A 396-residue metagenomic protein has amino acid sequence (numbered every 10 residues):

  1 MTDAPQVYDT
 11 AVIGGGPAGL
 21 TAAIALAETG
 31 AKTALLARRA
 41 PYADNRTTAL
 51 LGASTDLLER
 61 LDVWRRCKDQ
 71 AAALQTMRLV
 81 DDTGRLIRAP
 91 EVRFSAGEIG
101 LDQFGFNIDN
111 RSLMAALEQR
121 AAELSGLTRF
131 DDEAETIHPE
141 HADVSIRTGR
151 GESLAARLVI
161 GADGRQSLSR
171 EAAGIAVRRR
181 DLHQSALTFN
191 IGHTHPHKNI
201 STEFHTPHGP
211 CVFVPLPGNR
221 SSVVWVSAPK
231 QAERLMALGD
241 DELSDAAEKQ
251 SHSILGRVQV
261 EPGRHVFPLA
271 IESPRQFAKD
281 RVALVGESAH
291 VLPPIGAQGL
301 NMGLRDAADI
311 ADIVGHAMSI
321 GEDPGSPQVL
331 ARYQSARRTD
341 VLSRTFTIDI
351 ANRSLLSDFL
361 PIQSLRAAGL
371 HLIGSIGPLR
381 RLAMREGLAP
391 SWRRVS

Functional and structural regions predicted by a protein language model:
M1-T10, A25-T29: Extreme N-terminal leader/targeting segments of oxidoreductases
D3, D312-S396: C-terminal helical "tail/cap" subdomain of flavin- and related membrane-associated enzymes
D3-V7, C67-A172, R180-S185, R394: Conserved N-terminal helical subregion
G14-P17: Glycine-rich Rossmann-fold phosphate-binding loop(s) that bind the pyrophosphate of adenine dinucleotide cofactors
A27-R46: Glycine-rich FAD pyrophosphate-binding loop
T48-D69: N-terminal glycine-rich dinucleotide-binding loop that anchors FAD/FMN and/or NAD(P) in oxidoreductases
S145, E152, L158-R264: Conserved FAD-binding catalytic core of PHBH/FMO-like flavoproteins
E233-I320, G325: FAD/FMN-dependent oxidoreductases across multiple families
